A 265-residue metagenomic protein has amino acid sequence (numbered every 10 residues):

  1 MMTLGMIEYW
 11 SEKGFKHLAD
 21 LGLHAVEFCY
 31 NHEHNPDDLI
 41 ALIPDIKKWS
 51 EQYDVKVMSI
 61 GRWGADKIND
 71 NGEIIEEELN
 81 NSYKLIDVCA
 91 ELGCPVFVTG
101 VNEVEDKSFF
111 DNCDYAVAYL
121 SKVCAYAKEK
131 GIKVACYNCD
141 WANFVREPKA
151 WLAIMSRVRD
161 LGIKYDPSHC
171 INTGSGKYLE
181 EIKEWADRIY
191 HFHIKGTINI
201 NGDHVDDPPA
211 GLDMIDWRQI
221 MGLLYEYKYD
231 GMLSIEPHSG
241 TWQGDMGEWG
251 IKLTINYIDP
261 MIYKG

Functional and structural regions predicted by a protein language model:
M1-L4, E8-H24, D54, E78 (+3 more regions): Histidine-acidic metal/acid-base catalytic patches
M1-M2, M58-N69, E103: N-terminal small/glycine-rich loop or linker at the start of catalytic domains across soluble metabolic enzymes
W10, Y30-H32, W63-D66, V101-E105 (+5 more regions): Active-site-proximal loop/turn and secondary-structure-junction residues that shape catalytic pockets, frequently
E27-S50, V101-S108: Glycine-rich, proline-tolerant flexible connector loops at the mouths of alpha/beta enzymes
F28, M58-R62, C94-V101, V134-N138 (+1 more regions): Short beta-strand segments at enzyme active-site cores
N35, G72-E76, D111, V205-G211: Short glycine-enriched, charge-decorated loop/helix-capping segments at active-site entrances that position
L42-Y53, A118-E129, E181, Q219-L223: Catalytic-core regions built around general acid/base machinery
E51-Q52, I68-I163, N172: Active-site acidic/histidine proton-transfer and metal-coordination neighborhood in alpha/beta enzyme cores
